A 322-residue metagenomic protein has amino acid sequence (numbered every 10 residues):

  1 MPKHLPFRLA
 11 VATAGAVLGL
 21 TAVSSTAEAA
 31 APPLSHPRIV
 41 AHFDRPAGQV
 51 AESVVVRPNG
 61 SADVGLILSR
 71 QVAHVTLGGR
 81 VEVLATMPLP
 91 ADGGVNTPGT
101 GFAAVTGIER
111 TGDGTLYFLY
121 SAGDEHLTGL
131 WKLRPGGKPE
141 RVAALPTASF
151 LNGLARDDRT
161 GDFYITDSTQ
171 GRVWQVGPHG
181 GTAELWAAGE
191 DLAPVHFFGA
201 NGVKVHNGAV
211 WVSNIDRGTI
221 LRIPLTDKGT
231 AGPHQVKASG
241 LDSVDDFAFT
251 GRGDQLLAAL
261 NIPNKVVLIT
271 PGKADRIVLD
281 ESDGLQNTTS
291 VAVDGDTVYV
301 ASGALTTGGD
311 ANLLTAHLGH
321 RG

Functional and structural regions predicted by a protein language model:
M1-A30: Secretory targeting and sorting signals
H36-F43, V81-P90, E140-A144, A183-E190 (+2 more regions): Beta-propeller fold detector
R45-A62, I67, P90-L116, Y120 (+7 more regions): Beta-rich, blade/repeat-based domains predominating in secreted/periplasmic proteins but also intracellular
V64-T86: Beta-propeller domains
I67, S121-G123, S168-T169, P178 (+3 more regions): Short loop/turn segments immediately following the C-termini of beta-strands
Q71-A73, T128-W131, R172-Q175, T219-L221 (+2 more regions): A short loop-to-beta-strand structural motif that recurs across blades of beta-propeller domains
V75-R80, L133-K138, G177-G181, P224-G229 (+2 more regions): Short loop/turn segments that connect beta-strands within beta-propeller blades
E125-D158: Asp-box/WD-like beta-propeller blade repeats and closely related beta-sheet repeat scaffolds
